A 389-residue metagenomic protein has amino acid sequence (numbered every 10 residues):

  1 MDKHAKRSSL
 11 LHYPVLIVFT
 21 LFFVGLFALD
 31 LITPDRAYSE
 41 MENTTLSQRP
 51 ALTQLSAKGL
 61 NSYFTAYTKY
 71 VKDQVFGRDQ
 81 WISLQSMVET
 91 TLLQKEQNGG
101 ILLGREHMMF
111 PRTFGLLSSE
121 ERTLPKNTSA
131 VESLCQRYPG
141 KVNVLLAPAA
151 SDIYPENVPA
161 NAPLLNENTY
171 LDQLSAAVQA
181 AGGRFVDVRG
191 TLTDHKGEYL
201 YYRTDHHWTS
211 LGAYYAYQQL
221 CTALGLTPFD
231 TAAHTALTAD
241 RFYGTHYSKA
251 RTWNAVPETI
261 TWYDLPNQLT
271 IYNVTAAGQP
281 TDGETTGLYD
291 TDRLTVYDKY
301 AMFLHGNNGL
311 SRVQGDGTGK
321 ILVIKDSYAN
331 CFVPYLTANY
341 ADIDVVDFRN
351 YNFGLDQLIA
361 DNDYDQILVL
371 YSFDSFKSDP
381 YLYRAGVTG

Functional and structural regions predicted by a protein language model:
M1-G389: Extracellular glycan-modifying ectodomains
